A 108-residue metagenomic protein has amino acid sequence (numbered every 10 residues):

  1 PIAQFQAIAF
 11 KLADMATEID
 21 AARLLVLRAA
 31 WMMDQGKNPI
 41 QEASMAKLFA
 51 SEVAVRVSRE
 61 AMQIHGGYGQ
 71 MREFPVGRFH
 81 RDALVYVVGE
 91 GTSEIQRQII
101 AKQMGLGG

Functional and structural regions predicted by a protein language model:
P1-G108: Alpha-helical interface subdomain recognition
